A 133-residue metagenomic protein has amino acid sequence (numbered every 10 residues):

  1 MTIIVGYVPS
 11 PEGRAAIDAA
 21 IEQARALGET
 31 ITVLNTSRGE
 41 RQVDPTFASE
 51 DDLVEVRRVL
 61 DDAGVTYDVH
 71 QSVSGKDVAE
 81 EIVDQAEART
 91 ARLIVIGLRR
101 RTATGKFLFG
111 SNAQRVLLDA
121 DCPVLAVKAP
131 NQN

Functional and structural regions predicted by a protein language model:
M1, R92, D121: Conserved acidic residues
M1-D52, D61-D68: Small/aliphatic-rich secondary-structure junction motif
N35-T36, G97-R99, K128-A129: Short secondary-structure boundary segments
A48-L53, D84, L108-A113: Charged helix-capping and loop-helix junction motifs
D62-I94, N133: Structural beta-alpha unit
I96-D119, N133: Glycine-rich, Arg-bearing micro-motifs that act as flexible, cationic patches
C122-N133: Short, flexible loop segments at boundaries between secondary-structure elements
